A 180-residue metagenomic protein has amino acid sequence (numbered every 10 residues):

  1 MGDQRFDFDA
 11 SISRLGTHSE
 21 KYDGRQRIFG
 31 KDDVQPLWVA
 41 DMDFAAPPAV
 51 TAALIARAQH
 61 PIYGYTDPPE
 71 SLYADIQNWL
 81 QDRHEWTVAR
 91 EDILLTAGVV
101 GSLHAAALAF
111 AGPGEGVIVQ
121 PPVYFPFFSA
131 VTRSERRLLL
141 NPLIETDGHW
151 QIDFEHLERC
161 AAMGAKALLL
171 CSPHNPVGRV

Functional and structural regions predicted by a protein language model:
G2-G98, A105: N-terminal small-domain helix-loop-helix segment of the aminotransferase-like
Y63-V180: Conserved core of the PLP fold type I
